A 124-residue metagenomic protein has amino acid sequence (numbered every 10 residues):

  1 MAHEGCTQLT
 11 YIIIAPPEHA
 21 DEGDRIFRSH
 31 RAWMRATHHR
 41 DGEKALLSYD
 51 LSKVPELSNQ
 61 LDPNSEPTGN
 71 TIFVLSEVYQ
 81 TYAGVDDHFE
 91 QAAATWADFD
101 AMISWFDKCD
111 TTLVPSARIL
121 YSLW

Functional and structural regions predicted by a protein language model:
M1-V74, V78-Q91, S104-W124: Short S/T/G/P-rich N-terminal loop/turn motif that feeds into the first structured element of a domain
N70, W96-D100: N-terminal soluble domains immediately following signal/targeting peptides that reside in extracytoplasmic
